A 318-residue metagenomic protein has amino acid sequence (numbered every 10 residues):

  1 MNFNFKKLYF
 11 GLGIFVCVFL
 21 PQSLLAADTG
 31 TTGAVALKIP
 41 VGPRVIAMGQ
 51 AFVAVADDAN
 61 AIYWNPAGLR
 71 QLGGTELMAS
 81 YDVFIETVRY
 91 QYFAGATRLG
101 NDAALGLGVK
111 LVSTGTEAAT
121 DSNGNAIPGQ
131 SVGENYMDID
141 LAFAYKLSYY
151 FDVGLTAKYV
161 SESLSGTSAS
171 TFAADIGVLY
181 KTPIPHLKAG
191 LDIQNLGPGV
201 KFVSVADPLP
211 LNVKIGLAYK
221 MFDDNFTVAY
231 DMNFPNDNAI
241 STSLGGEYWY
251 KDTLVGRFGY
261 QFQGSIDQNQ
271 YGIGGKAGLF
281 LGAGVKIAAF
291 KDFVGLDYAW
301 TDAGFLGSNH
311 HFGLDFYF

Functional and structural regions predicted by a protein language model:
N2-L12: Bacterial N-terminal signal peptides that target proteins for export
F5-K6, L20, G256: Short, intrinsically disordered low-complexity segments
K7-Y9, Q22, N212: A composition-driven signal for long, intrinsically disordered, charge-rich low-complexity tracts
L20-A26: Sec/Tat signal peptide C-region and signal peptidase I cleavage site
A27-F318: Subset of outer-membrane beta-barrel
